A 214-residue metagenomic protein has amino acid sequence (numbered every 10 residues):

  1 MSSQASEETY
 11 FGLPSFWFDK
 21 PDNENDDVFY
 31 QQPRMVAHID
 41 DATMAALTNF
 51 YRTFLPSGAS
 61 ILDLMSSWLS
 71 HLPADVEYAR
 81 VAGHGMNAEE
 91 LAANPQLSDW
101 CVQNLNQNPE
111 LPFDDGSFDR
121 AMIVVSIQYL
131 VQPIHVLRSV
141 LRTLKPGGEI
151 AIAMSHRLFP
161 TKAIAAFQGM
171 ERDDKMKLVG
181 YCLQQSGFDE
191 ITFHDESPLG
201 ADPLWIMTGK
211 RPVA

Functional and structural regions predicted by a protein language model:
S2-S57: Class I SAM-dependent methyltransferase Rossmann-like catalytic core, especially the SAM/SAH-binding loop
A46, G169-F193: Short alpha-helix
A46-N49, T53-L111: Class I SAM-dependent methyltransferase SAM/SAH-binding core
N108-A121: A short acidic, Gly/Pro-enriched loop at the edge of an enzyme's catalytic core that lines a small-molecule cofactor
D119-I134: A short SAM/SAH-binding and catalytic strip from SAM-dependent methyltransferases
I134-E149: A short glycine-rich, Lys/Arg-flanked "PGG" loop and its adjoining helix->strand segment in the class I
E149-G180: Conserved class I S-adenosyl-L-methionine
S186-G187, E196-A214: Core SAM-dependent methyltransferase catalytic element
